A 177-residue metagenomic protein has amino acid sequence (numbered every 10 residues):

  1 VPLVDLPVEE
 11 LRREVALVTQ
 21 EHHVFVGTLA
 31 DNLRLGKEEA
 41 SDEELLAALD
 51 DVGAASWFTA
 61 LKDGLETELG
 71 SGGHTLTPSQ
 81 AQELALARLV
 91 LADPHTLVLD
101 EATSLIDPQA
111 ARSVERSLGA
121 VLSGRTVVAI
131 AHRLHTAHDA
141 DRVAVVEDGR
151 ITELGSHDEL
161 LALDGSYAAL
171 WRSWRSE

Functional and structural regions predicted by a protein language model:
V1, E38, G72-H74: Well-ordered beta-strand scaffold positions
L3, L35, T103: Receiver (REC) domain active-site loop signature in two-component systems and cognate sites in sensor histidine kinases
E9-E21, L29-N32, L46-V52, E66-D164: ABC-family ATPase nucleotide-binding domain "signature/switch" substructure
V26: The conserved phosphate-sensing helix
R34-D42: ABC-type ATPase nucleotide-binding domains, specifically the catalytic core motifs of the NBD
E39, A55-K62: Conserved H-loop
A54, A162-E177: C-terminal boundary and immediately downstream tail of ABC-type ATPase nucleotide-binding domains
